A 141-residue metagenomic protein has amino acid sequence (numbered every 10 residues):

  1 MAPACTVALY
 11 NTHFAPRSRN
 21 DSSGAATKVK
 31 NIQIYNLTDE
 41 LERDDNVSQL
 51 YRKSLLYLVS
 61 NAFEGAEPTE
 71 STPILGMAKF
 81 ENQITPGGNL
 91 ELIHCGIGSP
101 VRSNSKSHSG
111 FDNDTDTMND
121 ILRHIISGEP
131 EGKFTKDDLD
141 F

Functional and structural regions predicted by a protein language model:
A2-F141: Lipolytic serine-hydrolase domain surface
